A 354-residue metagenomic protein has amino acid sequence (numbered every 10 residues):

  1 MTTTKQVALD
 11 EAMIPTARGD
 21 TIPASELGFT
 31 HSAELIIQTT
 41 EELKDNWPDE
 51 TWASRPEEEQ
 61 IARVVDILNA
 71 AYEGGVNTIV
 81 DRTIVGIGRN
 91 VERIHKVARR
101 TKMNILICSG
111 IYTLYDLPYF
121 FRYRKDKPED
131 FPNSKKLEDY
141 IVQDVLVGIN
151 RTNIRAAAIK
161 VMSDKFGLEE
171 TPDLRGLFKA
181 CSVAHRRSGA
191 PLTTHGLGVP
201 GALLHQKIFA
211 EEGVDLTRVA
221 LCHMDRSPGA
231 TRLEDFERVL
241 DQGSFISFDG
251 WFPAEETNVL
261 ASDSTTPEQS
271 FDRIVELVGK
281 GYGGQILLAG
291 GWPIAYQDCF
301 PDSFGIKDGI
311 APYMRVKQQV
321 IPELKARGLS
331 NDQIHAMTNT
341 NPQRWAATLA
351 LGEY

Functional and structural regions predicted by a protein language model:
T2-D20, S25, A311-Y354: Mid-to-C-terminal alpha-helical segments outside catalytic/metal-binding sites
L27-T39, D45-T83, I87-N104, K135-I154: Alpha-helical scaffold segments that flank or form the walls of functional sites
F29-T30, N77-T78, N104-L106, A156-A158 (+4 more regions): Structural preference for beta-strand elements that scaffold enzyme active sites
A33, I79, I111, H185 (+4 more regions): Divalent metal-coordination and catalytic microenvironments
E34-E58, T113-K135, G291-I321: Active-site gating loops and adjacent loop-to-helix segments of metal-dependent hydrolytic enzymes
K96-R99, I105-L106, G110-P191, F245 (+2 more regions): Active-site gating/metal-coordination segments in enzymes
R187-Q269, G305-M314, I321, K325-S330: Active-site core of metal-dependent hydrolases
L192-T193, D249-G250, Y282-I306: Short acidic/histidine-rich active-site segments
